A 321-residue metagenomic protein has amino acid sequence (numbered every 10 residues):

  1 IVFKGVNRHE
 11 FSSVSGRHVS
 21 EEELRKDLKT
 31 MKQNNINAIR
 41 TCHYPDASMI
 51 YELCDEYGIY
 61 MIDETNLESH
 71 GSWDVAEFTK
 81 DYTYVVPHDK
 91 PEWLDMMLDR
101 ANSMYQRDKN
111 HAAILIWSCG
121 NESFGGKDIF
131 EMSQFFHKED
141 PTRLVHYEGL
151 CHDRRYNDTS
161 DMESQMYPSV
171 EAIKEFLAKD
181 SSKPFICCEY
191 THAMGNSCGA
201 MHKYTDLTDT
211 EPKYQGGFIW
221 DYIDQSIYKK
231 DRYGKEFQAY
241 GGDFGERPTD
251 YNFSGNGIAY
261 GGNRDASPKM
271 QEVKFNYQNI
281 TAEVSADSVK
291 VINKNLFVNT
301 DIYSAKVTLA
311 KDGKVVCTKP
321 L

Functional and structural regions predicted by a protein language model:
I1-S288, N295-D301, K306-V315: Extended substrate-binding grooves/exosites of carbohydrate-active enzymes
C317-L321: Solvent-exposed serine/threonine-rich low-complexity stretches and specific carbohydrate-binding patches
